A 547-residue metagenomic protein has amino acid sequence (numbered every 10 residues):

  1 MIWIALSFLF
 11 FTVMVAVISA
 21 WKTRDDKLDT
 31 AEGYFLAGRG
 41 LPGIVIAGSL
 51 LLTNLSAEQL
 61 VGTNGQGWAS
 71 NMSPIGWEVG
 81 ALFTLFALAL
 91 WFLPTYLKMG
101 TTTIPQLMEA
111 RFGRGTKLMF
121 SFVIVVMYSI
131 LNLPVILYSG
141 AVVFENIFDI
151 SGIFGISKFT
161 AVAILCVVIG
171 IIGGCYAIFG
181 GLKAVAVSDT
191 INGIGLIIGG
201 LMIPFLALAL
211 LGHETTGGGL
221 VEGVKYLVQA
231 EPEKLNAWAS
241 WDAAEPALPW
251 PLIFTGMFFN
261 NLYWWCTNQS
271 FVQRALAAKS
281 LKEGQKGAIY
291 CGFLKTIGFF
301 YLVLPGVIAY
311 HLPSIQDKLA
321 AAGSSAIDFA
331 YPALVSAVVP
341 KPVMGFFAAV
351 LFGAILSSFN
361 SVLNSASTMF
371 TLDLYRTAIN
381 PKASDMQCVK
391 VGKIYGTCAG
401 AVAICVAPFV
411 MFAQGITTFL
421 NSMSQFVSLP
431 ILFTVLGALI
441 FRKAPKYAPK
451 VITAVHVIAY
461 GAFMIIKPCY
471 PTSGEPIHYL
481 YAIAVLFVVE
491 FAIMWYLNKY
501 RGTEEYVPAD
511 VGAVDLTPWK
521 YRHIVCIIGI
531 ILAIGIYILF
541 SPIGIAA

Functional and structural regions predicted by a protein language model:
M1, G38-R39, V45, G62-G76 (+5 more regions): Loop-to-helix junctions at membrane interfaces in multi-pass transport proteins
M1-L60, G180, F205: Membrane-interface "cap" regions at the ends of multi-pass membrane proteins
I2-A5, G65-E78, V135-L165, K183-N192 (+6 more regions): Transmembrane helix-loop boundary segments of multi-pass membrane transporters
V15, L51, S73-I178, G256-W264 (+2 more regions): Helix-loop-helix module between adjacent transmembrane segments
D26, Y470-A547: Terminal cytosolic tails of multi-pass membrane transporters, especially the segment immediately following the final
E32, T101-P105, E109, T116 (+7 more regions): Hydrophobic, small-residue-rich membrane helices and short re-entrant helix-turn-helix hairpins that build
R114-L118, S129, F159-V167, T371-Q414 (+1 more regions): Loop-to-transmembrane helix boundary motifs in multi-pass membrane proteins
L196, A448-Y460: Central hydrophobic cores of alpha-helical transmembrane segments in multi-pass integral membrane proteins
